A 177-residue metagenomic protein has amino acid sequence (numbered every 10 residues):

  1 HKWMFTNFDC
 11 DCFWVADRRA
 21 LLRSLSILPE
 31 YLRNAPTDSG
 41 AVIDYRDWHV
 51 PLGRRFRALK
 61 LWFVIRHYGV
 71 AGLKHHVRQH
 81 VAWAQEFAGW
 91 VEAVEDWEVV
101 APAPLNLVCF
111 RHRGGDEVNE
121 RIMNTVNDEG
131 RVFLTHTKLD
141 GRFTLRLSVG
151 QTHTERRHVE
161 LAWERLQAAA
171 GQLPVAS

Functional and structural regions predicted by a protein language model:
H1-E92: Active-site C-terminal subdomain of aminotransferase-like
V15, F110-G114, V149-Q151: Short beta-strand-to-loop capping motifs
H67-A71, G114, Q151-E155: A generic structural motif
V91-V100, P174-A176: Surface-exposed helix-capping loop/turn segments at secondary-structure junctions
E95-E98, R131-H136: A short linear hydrophobic-aromatic micro-motif
E98-V126: Conserved PLP-binding catalytic core of the aspartate aminotransferase-like
A101-N106, K138-T144: Short Gly/Ser/Thr- and Asp/Glu-enriched loop/turn motifs at secondary-structure junctions
L139-S177: PLP-dependent enzyme catalytic core of the Aspartate aminotransferase-like
